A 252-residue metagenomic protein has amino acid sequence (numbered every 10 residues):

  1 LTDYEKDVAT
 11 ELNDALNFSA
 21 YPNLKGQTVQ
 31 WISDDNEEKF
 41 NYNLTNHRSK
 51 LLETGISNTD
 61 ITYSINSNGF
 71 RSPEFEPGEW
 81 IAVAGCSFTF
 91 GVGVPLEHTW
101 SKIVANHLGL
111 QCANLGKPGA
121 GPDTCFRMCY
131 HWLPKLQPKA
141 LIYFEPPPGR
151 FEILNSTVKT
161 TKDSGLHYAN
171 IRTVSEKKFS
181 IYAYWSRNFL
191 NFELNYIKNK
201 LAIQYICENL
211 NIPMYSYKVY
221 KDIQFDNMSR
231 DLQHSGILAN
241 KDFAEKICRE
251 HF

Functional and structural regions predicted by a protein language model:
L1-A82, K135-K139, F144-F192, Y196-I197 (+4 more regions): N-terminal secretory targeting modules
T62-L133: Serine-esterase "nucleophile elbow" of acetyl-processing enzymes
F88-F90, P118-G121, P146-R150, Y220-Q224 (+1 more regions): Short, solvent-exposed loop/turn segments at secondary-structure junctions
L96, A120-C125, N188-A202, S235-A239 (+1 more regions): Soluble or luminal CAZymes and related metallo-dependent hydrolases
S101-K102, K200-Q204: Short amphipathic alpha-helical segments and helix-helix/interface helices
I103, H107, I206, K246: Rossmann-fold NAD(P)-dependent oxidoreductase module
L110-G116, A140-F144, N211-V219: A structural signal for short, well-ordered beta-strand segments and their strand-loop junctions that often border
N227-F252: Histidine-centered active-site loop/cap adjacent to the catalytic His in serine esterases/O-acetyl transfer systems
